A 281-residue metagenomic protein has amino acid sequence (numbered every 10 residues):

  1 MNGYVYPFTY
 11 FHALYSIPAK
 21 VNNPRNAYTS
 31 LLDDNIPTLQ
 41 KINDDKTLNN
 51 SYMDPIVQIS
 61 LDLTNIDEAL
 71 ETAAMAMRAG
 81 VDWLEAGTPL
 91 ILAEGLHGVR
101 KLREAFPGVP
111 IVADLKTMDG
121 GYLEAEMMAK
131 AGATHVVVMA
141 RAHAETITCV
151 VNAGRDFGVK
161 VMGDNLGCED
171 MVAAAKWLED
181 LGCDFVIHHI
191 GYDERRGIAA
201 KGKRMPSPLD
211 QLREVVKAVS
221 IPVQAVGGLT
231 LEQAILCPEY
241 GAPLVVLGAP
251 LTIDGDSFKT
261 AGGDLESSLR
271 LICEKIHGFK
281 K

Functional and structural regions predicted by a protein language model:
G3-P7, A13, A27-T29, D34: Short hydrophobic alpha-helical segments enriched in small aliphatic residues
L48-Y122, D264: Conserved N-terminal beta1-alpha1 strand-loop-helix module at the mouth
G80-D82, F106-G108, K130-H135, D156-K160 (+3 more regions): Glycine-enriched alpha-helix->loop->beta-strand junction motifs that scaffold or abut catalytic
E85-I91, V112-M118, T134-E145, M162-G167 (+2 more regions): Catalytic beta/alpha-barrel core
G95-L115, V150-M162, R204-Q224, E266-K281: Alpha-helix-loop-beta-strand connector modules within alpha/beta enzyme cores
G121-M128, D170-L178, L229-L244: Catalytic cores of alpha/beta
H135-A144, I187-G197, A242-D264: Glycine-rich phosphate-binding active-site loops on the catalytic face of alpha/beta enzymes
C168-E169, W177-V216: Active-site rim beta-loop-alpha module in soluble metabolic enzymes
